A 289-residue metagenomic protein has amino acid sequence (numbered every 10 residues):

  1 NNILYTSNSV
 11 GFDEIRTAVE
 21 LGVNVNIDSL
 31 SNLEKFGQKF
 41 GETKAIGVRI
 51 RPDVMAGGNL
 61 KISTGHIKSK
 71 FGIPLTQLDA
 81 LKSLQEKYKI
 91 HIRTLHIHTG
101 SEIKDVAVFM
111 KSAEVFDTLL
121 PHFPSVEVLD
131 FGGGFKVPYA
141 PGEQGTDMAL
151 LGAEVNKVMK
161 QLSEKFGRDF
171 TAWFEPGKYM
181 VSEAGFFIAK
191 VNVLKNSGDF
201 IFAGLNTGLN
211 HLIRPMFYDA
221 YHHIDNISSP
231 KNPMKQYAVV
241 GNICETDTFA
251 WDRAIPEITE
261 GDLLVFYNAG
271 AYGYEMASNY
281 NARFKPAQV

Functional and structural regions predicted by a protein language model:
N1-V128, V137, V158, S163: Active-site-proximal beta-alpha core segment in soluble small-molecule metabolic enzymes
T6, D28, R49, H98 (+5 more regions): Generic beta-strand/beta-sheet core signal
S9-F12, L30, L75, M110 (+7 more regions): Electropositive phosphate-/nucleotide-binding environments in soluble metabolic enzymes
G11-D13, N32, F123-L129, G133-G185: Glycine-rich phosphate/ribose-binding loops and adjacent secondary-structure elements that form binding surfaces
A18, V48, L95, F131 (+3 more regions): Conserved, mostly hydrophobic/aromatic
G37-Q38, G58, P141-E143, A184 (+1 more regions): Hydrophobic alpha-helical membrane-insertion segments
D105-K111, Y139-L151, V181-V193, W251-A254: Short glycine/threonine-rich loop-to-helix capping motif typified by GTGT followed within a few residues by an Asp-Pro
D169-V289: Charged (often Lys/Glu-rich) extended helix/loop segments that serve as interaction or gating elements
